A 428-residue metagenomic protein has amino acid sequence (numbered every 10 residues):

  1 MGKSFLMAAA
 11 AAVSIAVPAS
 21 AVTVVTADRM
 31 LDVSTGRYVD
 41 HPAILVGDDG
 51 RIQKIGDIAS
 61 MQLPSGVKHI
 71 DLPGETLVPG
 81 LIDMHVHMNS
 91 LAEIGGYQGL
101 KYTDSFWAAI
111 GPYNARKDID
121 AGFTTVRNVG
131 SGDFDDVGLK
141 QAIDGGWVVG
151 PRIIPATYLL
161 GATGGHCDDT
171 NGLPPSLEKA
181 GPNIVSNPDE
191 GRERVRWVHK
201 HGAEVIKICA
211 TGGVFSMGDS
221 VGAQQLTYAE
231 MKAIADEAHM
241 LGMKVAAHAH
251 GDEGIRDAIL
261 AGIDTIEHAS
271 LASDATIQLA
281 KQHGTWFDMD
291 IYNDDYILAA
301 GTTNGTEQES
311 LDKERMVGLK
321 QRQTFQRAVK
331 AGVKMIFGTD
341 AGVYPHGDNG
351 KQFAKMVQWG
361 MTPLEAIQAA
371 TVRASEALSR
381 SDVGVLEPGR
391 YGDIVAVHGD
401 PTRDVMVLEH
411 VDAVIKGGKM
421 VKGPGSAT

Functional and structural regions predicted by a protein language model:
M30, T35-V78: Histidine-rich, glycine-flanked metal-binding segment
E75-W147, T163-H166, A229, E253 (+1 more regions): Metal-associated gating/positioning segment near the N- to mid-region
S90-W107, R116-I119, T163-K179, V214-Q224 (+1 more regions): Active-site gating loops and adjacent loop-to-helix segments of metal-dependent hydrolytic enzymes
A92-G95, S216-M217, I255-A261, I291-T306 (+4 more regions): Histidine/acidic-residue-rich catalytic or RNA/ligand-binding cores of hydrolases and nuclease-related proteins
I110-D135, G150-L159, A203-S216, K244 (+3 more regions): Divalent metal-dependent hydrolysis catalytic cores, especially in the metallo-beta-lactamase
Q141-L160, G222-A247, G284, D288-Y292: Alpha-helix-loop-beta-strand connector modules within alpha/beta enzyme cores
A180-A261: Metal-dependent enolase-superfamily TIM-barrel catalytic cores that perform enediolate-based chemistry
M240, R315-P401, G417: His/Asp/Glu-enriched, well-ordered alpha-helical/loop segment that forms or immediately abuts the divalent-metal
